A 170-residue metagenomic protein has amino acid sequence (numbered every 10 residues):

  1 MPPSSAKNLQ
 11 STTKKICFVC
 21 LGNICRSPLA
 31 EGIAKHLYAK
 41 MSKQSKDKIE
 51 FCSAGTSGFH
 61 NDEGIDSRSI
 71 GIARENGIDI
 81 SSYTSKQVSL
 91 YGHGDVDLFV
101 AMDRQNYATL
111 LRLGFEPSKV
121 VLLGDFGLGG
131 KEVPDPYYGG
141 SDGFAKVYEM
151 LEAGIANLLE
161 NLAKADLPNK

Functional and structural regions predicted by a protein language model:
P2-D95, A163-N169: Conserved active-site segments centered on acidic
P2-P3, L98, R104-K170: Phosphate-binding/catalytic loops
P28, D103-R104: Short secondary-structure boundary segments
